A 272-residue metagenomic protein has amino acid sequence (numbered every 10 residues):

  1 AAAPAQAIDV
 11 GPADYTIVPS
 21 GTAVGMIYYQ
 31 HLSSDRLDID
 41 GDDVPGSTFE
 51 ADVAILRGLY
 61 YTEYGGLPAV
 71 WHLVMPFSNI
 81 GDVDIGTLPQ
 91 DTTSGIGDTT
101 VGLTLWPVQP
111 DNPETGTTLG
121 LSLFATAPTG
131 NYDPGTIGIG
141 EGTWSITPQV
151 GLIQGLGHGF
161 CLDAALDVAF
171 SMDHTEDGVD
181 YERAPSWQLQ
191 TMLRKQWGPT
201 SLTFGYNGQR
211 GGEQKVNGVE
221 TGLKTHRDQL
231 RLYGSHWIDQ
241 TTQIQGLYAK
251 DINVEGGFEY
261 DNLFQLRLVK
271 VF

Functional and structural regions predicted by a protein language model:
A3-M26, S34-R36, P45, D111-G116: Outer-membrane beta-barrel biogenesis signature
A13-G21, E63-A69, V108-T118, G157-F160 (+2 more regions): Short loop/turn motifs that connect adjacent beta-strands in outer-membrane beta-barrel proteins
G21, T48-A54, L67, T93-V101 (+6 more regions): Residues that define the transmembrane beta-barrel architecture of outer-membrane proteins
G25-H31, W71-F77, L121-A127, A164-F170 (+3 more regions): Transmembrane beta-barrel strands of outer-membrane/channel proteins
I27-Y29, L56-Y60, V101-P107, L123 (+5 more regions): Residues on the lipid-exposed face of transmembrane beta-strands in outer-membrane beta-barrel proteins
L32-V53, P89, T136-I137: Surface-exposed strand-loop-strand hairpins of Gram-negative outer-membrane beta-barrel proteins
D38, D180-F272: Outer membrane beta-barrel transmembrane domains
N79-E182, L223: Outer-membrane pore/translocation modules
